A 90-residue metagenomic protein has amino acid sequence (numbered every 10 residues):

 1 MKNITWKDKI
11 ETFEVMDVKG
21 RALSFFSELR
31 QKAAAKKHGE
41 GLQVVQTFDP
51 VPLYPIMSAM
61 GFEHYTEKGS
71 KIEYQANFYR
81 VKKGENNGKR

Functional and structural regions predicted by a protein language model:
M1-K36: An N-terminal amphipathic alpha-helical segment
I10-F13, G41-Q43, E73-Q75: Intrinsic-disorder/low-complexity, polar/charged segments enriched in Ser/Thr/Lys/Arg/Asp/Glu/Gln
F13, F25-F26, F48, F62 (+1 more regions): Phenylalanine-focused residue identity feature
K19, P50, K82-E85: Residues that cap or initiate secondary-structure elements
A22, K37, L53-I56, G69 (+1 more regions): Alpha-helical membrane-protein topology signature
E28, K36, G41, Y65 (+1 more regions): An acidic-aromatic pocket/loop used at catalytic or ligand-binding sites
E40-K68: Short, structured protein-protein interaction patches enriched in aromatics and acidic/basic residues, typified by
G61, Y65-R90: C-terminal edge-of-domain segments
